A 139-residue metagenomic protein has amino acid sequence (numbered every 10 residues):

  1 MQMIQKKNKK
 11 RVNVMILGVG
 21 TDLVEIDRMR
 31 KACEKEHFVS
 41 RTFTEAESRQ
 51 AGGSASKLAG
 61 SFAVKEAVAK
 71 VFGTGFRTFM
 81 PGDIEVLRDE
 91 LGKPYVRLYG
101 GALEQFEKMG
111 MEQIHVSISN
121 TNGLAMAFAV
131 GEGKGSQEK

Functional and structural regions predicted by a protein language model:
I4-K139: Core catalytic alpha/beta fold that binds nucleotide/phospho-ligands
